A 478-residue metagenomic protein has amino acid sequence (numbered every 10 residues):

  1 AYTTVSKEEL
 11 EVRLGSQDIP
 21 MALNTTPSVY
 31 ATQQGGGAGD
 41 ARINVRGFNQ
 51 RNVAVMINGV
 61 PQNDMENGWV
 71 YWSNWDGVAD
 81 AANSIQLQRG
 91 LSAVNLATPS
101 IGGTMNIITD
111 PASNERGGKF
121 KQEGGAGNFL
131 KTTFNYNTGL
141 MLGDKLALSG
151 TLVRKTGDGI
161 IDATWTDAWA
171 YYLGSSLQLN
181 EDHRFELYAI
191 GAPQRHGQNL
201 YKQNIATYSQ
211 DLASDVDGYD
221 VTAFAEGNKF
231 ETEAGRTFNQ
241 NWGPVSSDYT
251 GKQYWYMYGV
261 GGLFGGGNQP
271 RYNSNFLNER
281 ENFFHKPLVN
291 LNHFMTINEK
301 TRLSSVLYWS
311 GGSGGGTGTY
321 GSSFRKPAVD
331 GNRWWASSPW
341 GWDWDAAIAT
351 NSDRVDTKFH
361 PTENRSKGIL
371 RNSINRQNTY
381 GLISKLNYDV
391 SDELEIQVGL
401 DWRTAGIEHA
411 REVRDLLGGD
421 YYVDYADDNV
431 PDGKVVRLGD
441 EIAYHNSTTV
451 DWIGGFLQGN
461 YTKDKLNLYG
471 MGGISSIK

Functional and structural regions predicted by a protein language model:
A1-R13, R42, Q50: N-terminal periplasmic "start-of-domain" segments of outer-membrane beta-barrel proteins
P20-P61, N83: Extracytoplasmic beta-strand/coil segments of soluble accessory domains associated with Gram-negative outer-membrane
R42, P61-R89, I108, D215: Short acidic/polar hinge/loop motifs at secondary-structure boundaries that mediate gating or recognition
N67-G68, L87-R89, R116-K119, R154-D158 (+6 more regions): Extracytoplasmic loops and strand-loop junctions of Gram-negative outer membrane beta-barrel proteins
D76-K121: A beta-strand signature from Gram-negative outer-membrane beta-barrel systems, especially the internal plug domain
G117, G124-T156, I161-N199, Y208-Q210 (+4 more regions): Transmembrane beta-barrel wall of Gram-negative outer-membrane proteins
S176, R184-N290, T317-R371: Acidic/polar loop-and-plug regions of large Gram-negative outer-membrane beta-barrel proteins
F284-G316, G321-K478: Face-selective signature of the C-terminal outer-membrane beta-barrel domain
